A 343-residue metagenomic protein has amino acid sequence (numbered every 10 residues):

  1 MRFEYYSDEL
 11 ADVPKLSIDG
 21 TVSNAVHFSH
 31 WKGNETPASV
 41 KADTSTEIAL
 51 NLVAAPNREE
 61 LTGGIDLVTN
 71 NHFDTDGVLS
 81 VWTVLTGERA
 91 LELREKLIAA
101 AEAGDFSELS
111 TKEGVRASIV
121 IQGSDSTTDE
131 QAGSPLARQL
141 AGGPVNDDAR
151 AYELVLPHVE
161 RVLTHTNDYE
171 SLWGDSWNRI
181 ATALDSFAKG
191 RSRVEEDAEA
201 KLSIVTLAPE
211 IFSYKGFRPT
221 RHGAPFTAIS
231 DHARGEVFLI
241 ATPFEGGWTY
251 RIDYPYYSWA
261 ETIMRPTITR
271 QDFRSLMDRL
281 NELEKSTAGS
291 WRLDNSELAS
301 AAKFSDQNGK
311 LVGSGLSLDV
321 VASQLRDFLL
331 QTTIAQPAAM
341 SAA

Functional and structural regions predicted by a protein language model:
M1-V26, K32-D43, L61-I65, E108-A343: C-terminal accessory domains and tails appended to enzymatic cores
S23-S29, A55-N57, S80: Short amphipathic alpha-helical segments, especially helix-boundary/capping motifs
W31, T44-A54: A surface-exposed, charged beta-strand/loop segment in the N-terminal or early-internal portion of soluble proteins
K41-E47, R58-T127: Active-site histidine-anchored catalytic micro-motif
L52, V84, F328: Residues that form generic nucleotide/phosphate-binding pockets
